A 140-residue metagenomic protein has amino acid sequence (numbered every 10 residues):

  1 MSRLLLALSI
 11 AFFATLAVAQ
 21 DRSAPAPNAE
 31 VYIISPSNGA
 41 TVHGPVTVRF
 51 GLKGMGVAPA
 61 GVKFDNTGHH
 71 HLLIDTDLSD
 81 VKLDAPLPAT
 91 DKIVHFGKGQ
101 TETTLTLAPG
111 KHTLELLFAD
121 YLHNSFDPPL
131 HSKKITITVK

Functional and structural regions predicted by a protein language model:
A14-A19: N-terminal signal peptide c-region/cleavage motif recognized by signal peptidases
D21-H43: Short, compositionally biased P/S/T/A/G/V-rich stretches that sit at domain boundaries
G44, G68, A108-G110: A glycine-anchored, Pro-Gly-centered beta-turn/N-cap motif
V46-F50, T101, G110-F118: Short, well-structured beta-strand segments within conserved domains
G51-V62: Short amphipathic, basic-aromatic surface patches that mediate peripheral association with negatively charged
V62-H70, H131: Short coil-to-beta strand junction motifs in C2/discoidin
L83-L105: A beta-strand/beta-hairpin structural motif
A108-H123, H131-I137: Internal, hydrophobic beta-strand segments that form the core of beta-sheet-rich folds
